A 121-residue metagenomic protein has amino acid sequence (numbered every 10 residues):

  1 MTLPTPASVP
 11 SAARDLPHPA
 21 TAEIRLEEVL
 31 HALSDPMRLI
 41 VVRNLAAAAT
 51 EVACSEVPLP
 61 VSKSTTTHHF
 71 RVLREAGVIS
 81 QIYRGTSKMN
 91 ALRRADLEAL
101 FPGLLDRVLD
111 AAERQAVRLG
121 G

Functional and structural regions predicted by a protein language model:
T2-R25, R43, A47-A48, R94-G121: Amphipathic alpha-helical dimerization/coiled-coil segments that flank or bridge DNA-binding/regulatory modules
P4, R74-I79, K88-A91, D106-V108: A general structural signal for short secondary-structure boundary/capping elements
P6, P10-D15, L30, L39 (+4 more regions): N-proximal short alpha-helices
E27-S62, Y83-D96: N-terminal helix-turn-helix DNA-binding core of bacterial DNA-binding proteins
D35, H69, P102: Conserved acidic functional residues
S55-I79: Canonical helix-turn-helix DNA-binding module
